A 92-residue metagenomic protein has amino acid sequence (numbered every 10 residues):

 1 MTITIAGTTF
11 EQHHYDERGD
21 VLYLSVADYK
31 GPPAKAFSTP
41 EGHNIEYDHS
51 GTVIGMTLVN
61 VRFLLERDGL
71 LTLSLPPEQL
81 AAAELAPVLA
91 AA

Functional and structural regions predicted by a protein language model:
M1-A92: Small, basic N-terminal interaction modules of short regulatory proteins
